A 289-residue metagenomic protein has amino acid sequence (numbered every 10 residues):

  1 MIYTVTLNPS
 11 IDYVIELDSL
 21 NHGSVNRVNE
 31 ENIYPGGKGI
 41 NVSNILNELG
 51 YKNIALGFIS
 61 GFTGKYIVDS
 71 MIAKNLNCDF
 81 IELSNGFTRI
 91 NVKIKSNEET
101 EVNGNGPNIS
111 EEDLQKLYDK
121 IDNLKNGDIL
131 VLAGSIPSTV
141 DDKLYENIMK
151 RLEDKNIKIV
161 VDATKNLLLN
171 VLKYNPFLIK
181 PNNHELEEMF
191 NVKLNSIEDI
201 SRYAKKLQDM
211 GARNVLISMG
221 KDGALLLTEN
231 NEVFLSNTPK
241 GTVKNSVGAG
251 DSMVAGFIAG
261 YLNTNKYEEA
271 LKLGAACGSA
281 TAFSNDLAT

Functional and structural regions predicted by a protein language model:
M1-L56, G64-Y66: Glycine-rich phosphate/adenosyl-contacting loop at the front of the ribokinase-like
I2, K52-I54, C78-D79, I159 (+1 more regions): Hydrophobic anchor at the start of a short beta-strand that flanks the dinucleotide cofactor-binding loop
S24-V25, E48-D128: Conserved N-terminal subdomain of the carbohydrate kinase-like
N47, E153, L262: Gly/Ala-rich phosphate-binding loop of Rossmann-like dinucleotide-binding domains, activating on the conserved
E101-N103, D128-G134, D162, K180-E185: Short beta-strands and strand-loop turn motifs
Q115-Y118, D142-M149, N195-S201, S236-P239: Charged helix-capping and loop-helix junction motifs
E146-N230: Conserved phosphate/ATP/ADP-binding segment of small-molecule kinases
I197-T289: Conserved phosphate-binding/catalytic region of the ribokinase-like
